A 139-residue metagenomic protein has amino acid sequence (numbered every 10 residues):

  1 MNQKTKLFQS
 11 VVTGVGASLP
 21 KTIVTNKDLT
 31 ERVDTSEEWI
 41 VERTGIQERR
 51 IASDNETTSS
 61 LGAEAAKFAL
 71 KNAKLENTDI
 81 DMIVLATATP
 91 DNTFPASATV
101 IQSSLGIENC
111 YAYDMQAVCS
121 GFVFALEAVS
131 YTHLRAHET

Functional and structural regions predicted by a protein language model:
M1-V84, L105: Conserved "HGTGT" condensation-loop signature of ketosynthase/thiolase-family condensing enzymes that catalyze
T13-G16, A86, Q116, R135: Short beta-strand segments
K27-L29, A96-E108, S130-Y131: A glycine- and small-aliphatic-rich helix-loop capping segment at beta-alpha/alpha-beta transitions that lines
D54, T58, A112-F122: Active-site nucleophile and cofactor-binding loops and adjacent substrate-binding regions of central metabolic enzymes
A86-N92: Glycine-rich phosphate-binding loops at beta-strand->alpha-helix junctions
T132-T139: Conserved small/polar residues in nucleotide/adenosyl-binding loops
